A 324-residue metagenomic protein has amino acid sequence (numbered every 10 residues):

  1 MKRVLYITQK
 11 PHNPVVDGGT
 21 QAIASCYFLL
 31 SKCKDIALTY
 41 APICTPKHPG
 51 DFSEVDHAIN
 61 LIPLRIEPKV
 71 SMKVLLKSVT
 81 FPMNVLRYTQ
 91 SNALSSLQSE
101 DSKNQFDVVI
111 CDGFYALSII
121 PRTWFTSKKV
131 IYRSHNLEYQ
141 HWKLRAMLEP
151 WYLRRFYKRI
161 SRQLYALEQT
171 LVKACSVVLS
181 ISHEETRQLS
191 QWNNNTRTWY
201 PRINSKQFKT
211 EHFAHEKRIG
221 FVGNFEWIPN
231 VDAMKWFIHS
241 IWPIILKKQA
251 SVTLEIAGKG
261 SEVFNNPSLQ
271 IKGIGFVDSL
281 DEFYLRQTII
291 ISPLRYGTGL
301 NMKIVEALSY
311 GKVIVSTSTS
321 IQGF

Functional and structural regions predicted by a protein language model:
M1-I62, N104: N-terminal subdomain of nucleotide-sugar transferases
Y40-S99: A conserved catalytic-core segment of Leloir-type glycosyltransferases
V70-L86, I131-A166: Acceptor-binding helix/loop patch of EC 2.4 sugar-transfer enzymes, predominantly nucleotide-sugar-dependent
L97-L117, K129-I131: Short N-terminal targeting/anchoring amphipathic segment
K129, K158-F208: Donor nucleotide-sugar binding/catalytic pocket of nucleotide-sugar-dependent glycosyltransferases
S176, L285-G299, Y310-V313: Acidic donor-binding loop of glycosyltransferase active sites
T198-L285: Conserved catalytic-core segment of nucleotide-activated headgroup transferases in glycan assembly
K303-E306, V313-T317: Short hydrophobic beta-strand element within catalytic cores of glycosyltransferases and related nucleotide-activated
